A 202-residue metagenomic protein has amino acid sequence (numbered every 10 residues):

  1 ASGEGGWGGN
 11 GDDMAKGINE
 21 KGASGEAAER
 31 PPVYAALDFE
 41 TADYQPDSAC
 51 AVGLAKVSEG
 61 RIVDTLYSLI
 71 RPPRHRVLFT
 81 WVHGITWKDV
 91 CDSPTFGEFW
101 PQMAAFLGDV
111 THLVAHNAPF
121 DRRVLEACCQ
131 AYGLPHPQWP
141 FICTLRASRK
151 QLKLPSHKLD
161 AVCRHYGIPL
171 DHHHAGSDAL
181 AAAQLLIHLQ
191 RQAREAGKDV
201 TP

Functional and structural regions predicted by a protein language model:
S2-E4: Intrinsically disordered, low-complexity repeat tracts
W7, G11-R30, L185-P202: Acidic two-metal-ion nuclease catalytic site recognized across multiple nuclease folds, prominently DnaQ/RNase D-T
K16-Q138, K153, L159-H173: Conserved non-catalytic scaffold segment of RNase H-like nuclease domains
R123, R146, L180: Active-site phosphate/pyrophosphate-handling residues
P135-S148: Conserved beta-strand -> loop -> alpha-helix junction used to position metal-binding or nucleic-acid-contacting
R146-R149, R164, Q184-I187: Generic alpha-helical structural context detector
A175-H188: Acidic, divalent-metal-coordinating active-site segment for phosphoryl/phosphodiester hydrolysis, typified by short
